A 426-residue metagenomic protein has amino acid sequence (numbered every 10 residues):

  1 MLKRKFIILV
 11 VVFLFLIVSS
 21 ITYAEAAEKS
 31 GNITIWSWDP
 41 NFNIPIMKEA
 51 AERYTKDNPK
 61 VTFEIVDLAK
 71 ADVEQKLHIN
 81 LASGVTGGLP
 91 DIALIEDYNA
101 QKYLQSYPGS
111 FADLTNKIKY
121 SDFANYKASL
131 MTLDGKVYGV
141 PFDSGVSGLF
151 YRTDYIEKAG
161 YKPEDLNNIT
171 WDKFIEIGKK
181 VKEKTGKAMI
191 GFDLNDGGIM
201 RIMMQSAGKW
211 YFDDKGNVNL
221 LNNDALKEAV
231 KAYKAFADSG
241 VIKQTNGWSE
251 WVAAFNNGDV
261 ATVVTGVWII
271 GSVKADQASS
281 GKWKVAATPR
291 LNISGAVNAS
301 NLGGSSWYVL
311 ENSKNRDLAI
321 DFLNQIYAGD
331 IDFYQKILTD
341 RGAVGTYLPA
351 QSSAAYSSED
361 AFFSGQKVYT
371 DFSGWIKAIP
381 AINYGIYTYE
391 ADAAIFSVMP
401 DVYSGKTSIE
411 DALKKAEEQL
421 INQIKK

Functional and structural regions predicted by a protein language model:
M1-T34, K56, D411-K414, E418-K426: Short, low-complexity disordered leader/linker segments with a strong preference for bacterial N-terminal type II
K29-P40, V61-V66, D91-I92, Y138 (+1 more regions): Short, well-ordered beta-strand elements
P40-T62, I395, L413: Short, polar/charged alpha-helical segment
R53-N125, K158-G160, D259-T262: Extracytoplasmic "Venus flytrap"/periplasmic binding protein-like
E96-G148, K173-I177, I202, A207 (+2 more regions): Hinge/lid segment of periplasmic solute-binding proteins
Q101-Y103, I269-S280, N292-A393, S397: C-terminal lobe and pocket-closing loops of periplasmic/extracytoplasmic Venus-flytrap solute-binding proteins
Y138-F142, S147, E157, D172-N219 (+2 more regions): Extracytoplasmic/periplasmic solute-binding protein
I175-K180, G216-T245, T288: Glycine-centered hinge/linker elements that transmit conformational signals in sensory and ligand-binding systems
